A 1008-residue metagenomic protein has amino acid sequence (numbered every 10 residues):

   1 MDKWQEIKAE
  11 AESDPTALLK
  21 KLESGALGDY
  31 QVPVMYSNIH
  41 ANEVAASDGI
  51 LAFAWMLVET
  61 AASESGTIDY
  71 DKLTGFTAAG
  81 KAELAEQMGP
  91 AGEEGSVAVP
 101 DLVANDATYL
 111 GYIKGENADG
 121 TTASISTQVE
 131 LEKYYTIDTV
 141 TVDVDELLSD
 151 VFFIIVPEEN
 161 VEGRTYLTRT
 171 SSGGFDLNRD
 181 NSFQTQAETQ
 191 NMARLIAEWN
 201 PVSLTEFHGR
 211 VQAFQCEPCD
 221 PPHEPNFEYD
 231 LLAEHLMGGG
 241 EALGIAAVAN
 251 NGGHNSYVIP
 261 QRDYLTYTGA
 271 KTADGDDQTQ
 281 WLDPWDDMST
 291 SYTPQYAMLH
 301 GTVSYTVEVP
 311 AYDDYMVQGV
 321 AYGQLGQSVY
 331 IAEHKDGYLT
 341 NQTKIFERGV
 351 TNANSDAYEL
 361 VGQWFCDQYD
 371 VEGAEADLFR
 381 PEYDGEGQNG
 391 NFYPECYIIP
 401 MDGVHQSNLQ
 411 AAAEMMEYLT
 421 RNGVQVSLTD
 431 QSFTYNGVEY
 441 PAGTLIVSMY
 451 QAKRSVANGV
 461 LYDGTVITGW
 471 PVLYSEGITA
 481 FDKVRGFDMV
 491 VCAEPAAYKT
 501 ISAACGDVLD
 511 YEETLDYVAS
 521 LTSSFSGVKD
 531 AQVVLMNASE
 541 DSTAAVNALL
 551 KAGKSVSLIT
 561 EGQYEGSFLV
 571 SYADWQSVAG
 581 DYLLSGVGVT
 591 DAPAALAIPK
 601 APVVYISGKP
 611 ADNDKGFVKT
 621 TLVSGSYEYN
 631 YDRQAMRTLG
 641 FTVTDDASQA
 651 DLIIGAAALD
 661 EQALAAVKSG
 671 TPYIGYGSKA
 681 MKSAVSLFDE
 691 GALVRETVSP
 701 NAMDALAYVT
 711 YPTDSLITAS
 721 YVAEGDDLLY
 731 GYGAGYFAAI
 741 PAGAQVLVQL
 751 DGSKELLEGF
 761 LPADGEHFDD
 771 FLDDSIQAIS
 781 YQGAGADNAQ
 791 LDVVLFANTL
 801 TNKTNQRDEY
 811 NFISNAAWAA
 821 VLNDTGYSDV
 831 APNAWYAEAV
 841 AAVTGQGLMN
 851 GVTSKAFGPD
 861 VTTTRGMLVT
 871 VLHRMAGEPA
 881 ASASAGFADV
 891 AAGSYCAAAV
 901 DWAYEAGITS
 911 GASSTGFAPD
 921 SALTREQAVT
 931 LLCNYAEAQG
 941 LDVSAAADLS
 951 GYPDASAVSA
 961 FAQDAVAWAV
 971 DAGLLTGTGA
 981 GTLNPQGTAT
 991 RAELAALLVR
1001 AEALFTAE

Functional and structural regions predicted by a protein language model:
K3-I7, A45-D48, S63, T165-S171 (+7 more regions): Short, solvent-exposed loop/turn and secondary-structure capping segments
K8-E23, L27-L51, W55-T77, K81-A123 (+4 more regions): Intrinsic-disorder/low-complexity accessory segments
A45-A52, M56, S172, D176 (+19 more regions): Extracytoplasmic/secreted proteins, especially bacterial periplasmic and envelope-associated proteins
A54-S63, S182, A197-P201, V248 (+11 more regions): Sec-exported extracytoplasmic/periplasmic mature domains
D119-Q186, Y312-M316: Mobile, glycine- and charge-enriched loop segments and immediately flanking short secondary-structure elements within
V156-T170, L204-D220, N250-D263, G301-S304: Core alpha/beta catalytic barrel or barrel-like domain that forms the active/cofactor pocket in diverse metabolic
Q184-T189, A193-N255: Active-site-proximal loop/hinge segments that shape catalytic or ion-binding/gating pockets
D824-A837, N850-A899, E905-E926, N934-Q963 (+2 more regions): Feature responds to low-complexity, polar/acidic, surface-exposed segments characteristic of secreted/exported proteins
